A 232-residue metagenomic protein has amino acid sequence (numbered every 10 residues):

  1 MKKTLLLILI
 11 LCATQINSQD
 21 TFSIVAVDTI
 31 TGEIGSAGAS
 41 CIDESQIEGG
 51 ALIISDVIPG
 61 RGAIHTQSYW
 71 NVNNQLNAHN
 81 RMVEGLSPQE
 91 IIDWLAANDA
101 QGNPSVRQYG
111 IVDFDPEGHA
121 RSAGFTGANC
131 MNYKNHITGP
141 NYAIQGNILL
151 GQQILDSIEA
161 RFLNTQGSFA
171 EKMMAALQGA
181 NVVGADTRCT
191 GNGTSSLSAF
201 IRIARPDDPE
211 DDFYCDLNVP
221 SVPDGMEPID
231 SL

Functional and structural regions predicted by a protein language model:
K3-T14: Sec-dependent N-terminal signal peptides
Q19-L232: N-terminal nucleophile
